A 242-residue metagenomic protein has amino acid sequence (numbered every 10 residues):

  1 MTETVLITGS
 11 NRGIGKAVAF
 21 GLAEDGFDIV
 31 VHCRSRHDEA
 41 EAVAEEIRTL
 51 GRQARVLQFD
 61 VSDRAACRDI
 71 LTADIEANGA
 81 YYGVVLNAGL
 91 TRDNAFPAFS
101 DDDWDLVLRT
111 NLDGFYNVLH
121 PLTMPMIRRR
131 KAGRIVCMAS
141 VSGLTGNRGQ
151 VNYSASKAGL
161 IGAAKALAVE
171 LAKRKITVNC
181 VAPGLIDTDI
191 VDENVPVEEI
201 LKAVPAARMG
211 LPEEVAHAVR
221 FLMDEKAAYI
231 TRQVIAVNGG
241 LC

Functional and structural regions predicted by a protein language model:
N11-R12: Conserved glycine-rich cofactor-binding loop
A95-F96, S100-L108, I200: Substrate-binding pocket helix/loop in short-chain dehydrogenase/reductase
L119, S156, A164: Active-site helix of classical SDR
S140: Residue(s) in the substrate-gating loop at a strand-loop-helix junction that position the organic substrate next
T145, R220, T231-C242: Short C-terminal tail/terminal secondary-structure segment of NAD(P)H-dependent dehydrogenase/reductase domains
A172, T177, I230-R232: Short, small/polar-rich loop/turn modules that mediate ligand/substrate recognition or access, typified
V204-V215, K226: A conserved structural motif in NAD(P)-dependent oxidoreductases
